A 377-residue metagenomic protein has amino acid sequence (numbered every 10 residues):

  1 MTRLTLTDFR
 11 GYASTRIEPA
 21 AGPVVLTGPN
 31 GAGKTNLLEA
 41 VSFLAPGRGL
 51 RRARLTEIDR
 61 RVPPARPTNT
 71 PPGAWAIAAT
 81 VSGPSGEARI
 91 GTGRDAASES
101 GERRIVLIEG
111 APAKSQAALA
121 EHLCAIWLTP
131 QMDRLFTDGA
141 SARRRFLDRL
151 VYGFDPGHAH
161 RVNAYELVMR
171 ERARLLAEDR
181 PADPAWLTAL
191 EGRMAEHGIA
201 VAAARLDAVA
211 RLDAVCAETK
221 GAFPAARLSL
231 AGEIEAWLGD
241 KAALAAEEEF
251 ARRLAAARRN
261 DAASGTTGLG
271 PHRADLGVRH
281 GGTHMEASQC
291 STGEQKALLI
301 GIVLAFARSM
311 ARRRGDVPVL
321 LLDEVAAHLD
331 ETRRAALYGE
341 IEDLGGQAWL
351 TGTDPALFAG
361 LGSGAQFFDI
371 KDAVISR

Functional and structural regions predicted by a protein language model:
M1-P29, F43, P64-R66, A185-V319 (+4 more regions): Conserved NTPase motor "head" modules and their coupling/switch loops across ABC/AAA+ ATPases, GTPases, and GHKL ATPases
R3, I105, A125, V319-L320: Hydrophobic "anchor" residues on beta-strands that sit immediately upstream of conserved functional sites
K34: Conserved lysine of the Walker
P46-A142, D148-H158, A210-A217, A246 (+1 more regions): Nucleotide-state sensing region of NTPase/ATPase domains
R134-L135, S141-P181, T188, G192: Long, charged N-terminal accessory/stalk domains
D323-V325: Walker B catalytic acidic pair
T351-T353: H-loop/switch region of ABC-family ATPase nucleotide-binding domains
